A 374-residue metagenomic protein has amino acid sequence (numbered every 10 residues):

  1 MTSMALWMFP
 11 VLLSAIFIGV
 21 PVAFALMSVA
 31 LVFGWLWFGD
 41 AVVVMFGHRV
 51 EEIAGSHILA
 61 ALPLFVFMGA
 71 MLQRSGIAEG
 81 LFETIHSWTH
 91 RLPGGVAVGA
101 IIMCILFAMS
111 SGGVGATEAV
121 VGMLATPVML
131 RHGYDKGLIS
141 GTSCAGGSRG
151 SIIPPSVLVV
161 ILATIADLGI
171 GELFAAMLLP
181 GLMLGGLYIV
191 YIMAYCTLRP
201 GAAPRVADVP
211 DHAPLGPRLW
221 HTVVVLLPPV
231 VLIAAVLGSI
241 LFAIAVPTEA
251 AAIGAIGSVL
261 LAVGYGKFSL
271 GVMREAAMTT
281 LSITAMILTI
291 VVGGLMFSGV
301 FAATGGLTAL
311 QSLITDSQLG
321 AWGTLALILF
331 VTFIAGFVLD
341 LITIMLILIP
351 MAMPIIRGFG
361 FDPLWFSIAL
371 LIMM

Functional and structural regions predicted by a protein language model:
M1-M374: Alpha-helical transmembrane segments of multi-pass membrane transport proteins
